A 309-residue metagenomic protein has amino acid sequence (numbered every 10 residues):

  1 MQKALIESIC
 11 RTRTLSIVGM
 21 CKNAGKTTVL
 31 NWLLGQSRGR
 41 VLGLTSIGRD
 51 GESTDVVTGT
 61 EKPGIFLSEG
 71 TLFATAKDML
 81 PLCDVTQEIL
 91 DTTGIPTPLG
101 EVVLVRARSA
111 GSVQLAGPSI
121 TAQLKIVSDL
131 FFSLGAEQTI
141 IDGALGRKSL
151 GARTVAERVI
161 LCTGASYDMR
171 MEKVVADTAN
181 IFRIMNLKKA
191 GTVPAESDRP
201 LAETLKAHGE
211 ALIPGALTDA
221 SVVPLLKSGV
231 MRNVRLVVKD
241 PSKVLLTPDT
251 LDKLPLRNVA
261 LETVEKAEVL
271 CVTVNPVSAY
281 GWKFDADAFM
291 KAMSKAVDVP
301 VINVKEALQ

Functional and structural regions predicted by a protein language model:
M1-R13, G39-R40, D287-Q309: N-terminal charge/polar-biased segments
Q2-E52: Walker A (P-loop) phosphate-binding motif
L15, G43-T45, R158-I160, T273 (+1 more regions): Hydrophobic/aromatic beta-strand patches that form the interior of the parallel beta-sheet core in alpha/beta enzyme
M20, I47-D50, A144-G146, G164 (+2 more regions): Short, ordered loop/turn segments at secondary-structure junctions
L33-V105, F289, K295: N-terminal phosphate/diphosphate-binding loop that engages ATP/GTP or pyrophosphate donors across diverse enzyme folds
L44-I47, R235-P241, P300-Q309: A generic structural motif
T86-K148: Phosphate-binding/switch loop-helix module in NTP-utilizing enzymes
I120-A296: Conserved catalytic-core segment of NTP-binding enzymes
